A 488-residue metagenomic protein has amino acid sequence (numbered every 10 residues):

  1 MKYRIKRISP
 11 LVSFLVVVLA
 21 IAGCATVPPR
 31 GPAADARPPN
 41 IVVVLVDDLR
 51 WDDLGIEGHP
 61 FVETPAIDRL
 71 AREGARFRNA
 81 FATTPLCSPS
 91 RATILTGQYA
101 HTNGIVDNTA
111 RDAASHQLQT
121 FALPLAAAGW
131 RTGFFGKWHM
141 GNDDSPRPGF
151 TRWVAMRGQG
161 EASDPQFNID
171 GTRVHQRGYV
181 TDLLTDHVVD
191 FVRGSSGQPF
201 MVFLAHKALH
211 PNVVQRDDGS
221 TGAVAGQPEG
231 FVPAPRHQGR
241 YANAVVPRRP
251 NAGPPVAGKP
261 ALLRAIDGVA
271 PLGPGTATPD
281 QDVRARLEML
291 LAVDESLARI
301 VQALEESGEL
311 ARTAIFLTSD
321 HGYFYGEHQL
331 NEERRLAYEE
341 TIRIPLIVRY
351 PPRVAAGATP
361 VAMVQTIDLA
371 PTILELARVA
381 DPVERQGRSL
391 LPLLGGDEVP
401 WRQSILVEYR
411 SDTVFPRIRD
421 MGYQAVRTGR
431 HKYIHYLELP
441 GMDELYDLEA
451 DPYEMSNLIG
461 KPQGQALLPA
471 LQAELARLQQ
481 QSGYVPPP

Functional and structural regions predicted by a protein language model:
K2-F14: Bacterial N-terminal signal peptides that target proteins for export
V12-G23: Bacterial N-terminal signal peptides
C24-L437, G441-D443, P452-A473, Q480 (+1 more regions): Formylglycine-dependent sulfatase
Y446: Short, well-ordered alpha-helical segments that carry or flank key catalytic/ligand-binding motifs at enzyme/regulatory
E449: Residues forming the ATP-binding cleft of Hanks-type serine/threonine protein kinase domains
